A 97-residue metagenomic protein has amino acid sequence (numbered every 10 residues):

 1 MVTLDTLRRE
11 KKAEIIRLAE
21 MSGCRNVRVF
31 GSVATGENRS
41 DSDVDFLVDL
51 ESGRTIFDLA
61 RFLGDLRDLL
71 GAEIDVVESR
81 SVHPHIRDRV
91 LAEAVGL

Functional and structural regions predicted by a protein language model:
M1-N26, A34-S40, E51-L97: Catalytic core of pol beta-like nucleotidyltransferases
V29: Conserved histidines in hydrophobic membrane contexts and catalytic metal-binding motifs
V48: Structural signature of FAD isoalloxazine-binding scaffolds in flavoprotein oxidoreductases
